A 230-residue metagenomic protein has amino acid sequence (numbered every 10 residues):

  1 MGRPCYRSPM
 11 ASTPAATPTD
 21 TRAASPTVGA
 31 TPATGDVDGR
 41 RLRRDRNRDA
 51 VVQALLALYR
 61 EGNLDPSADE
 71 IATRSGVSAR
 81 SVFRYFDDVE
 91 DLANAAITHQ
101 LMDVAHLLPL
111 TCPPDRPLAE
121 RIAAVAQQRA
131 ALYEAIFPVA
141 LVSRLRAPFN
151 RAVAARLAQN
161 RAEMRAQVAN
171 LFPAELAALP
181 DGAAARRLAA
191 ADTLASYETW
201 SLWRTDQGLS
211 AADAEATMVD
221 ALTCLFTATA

Functional and structural regions predicted by a protein language model:
G2-G76, E90-D91: Basic, helix-initiating cap at the start of DNA-binding domains
P4-R7, S12-P14, R165, D181-T205 (+1 more regions): Hydrophobic alpha-helical segments that form the core of small-molecule binding pockets and/or dimer interfaces
A68, I97-A105: Short, basic, alpha-helical segments at the C-terminal edge of helix-turn-helix-like DNA-binding modules
G76-F86: Short hydrophobic/aromatic patch on the recognition helix
Y85-F86, A95, T217: Residues in the recognition helix of alpha-helical DNA-binding motifs
F86, L145-F149, L194: Short helix-capping/turn signature of helix-turn-helix
A95, L108-P138, A158-R161: Hydrophobic alpha-helical connector segments
A131-V142, R151-A178, A184-A189, A216-T227: Amphipathic alpha-helical packing segments from all-alpha helical-bundle domains
